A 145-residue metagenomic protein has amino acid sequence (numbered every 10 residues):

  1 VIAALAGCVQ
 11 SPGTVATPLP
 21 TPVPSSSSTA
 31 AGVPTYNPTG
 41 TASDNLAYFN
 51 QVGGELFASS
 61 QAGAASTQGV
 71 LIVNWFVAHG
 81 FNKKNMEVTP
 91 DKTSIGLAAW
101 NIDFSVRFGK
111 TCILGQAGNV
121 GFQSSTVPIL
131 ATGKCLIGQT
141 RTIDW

Functional and structural regions predicted by a protein language model:
A4-G7: C-terminal motif of bacterial Sec signal peptides marking the signal peptidase cleavage site
V9-S26: Short, low-complexity, disordered segments immediately C-terminal to signal peptides in bacterial exported proteins
T21, A30, P38: Alpha-helical ligand/cofactor-binding cores
S26-T35, D44-A58: Acidic/histidine-rich, surface-exposed loop or edge segments in extracytoplasmic proteins
T39-S43, A47, G63-V70: Soluble non-cytosolic domains of exported or imported proteins
E55-S105: Mature extracytoplasmic domains of secretory-pathway proteins
N85-W145: Extracytosolic low-complexity repeat regions of secreted or lipid-anchored proteins
